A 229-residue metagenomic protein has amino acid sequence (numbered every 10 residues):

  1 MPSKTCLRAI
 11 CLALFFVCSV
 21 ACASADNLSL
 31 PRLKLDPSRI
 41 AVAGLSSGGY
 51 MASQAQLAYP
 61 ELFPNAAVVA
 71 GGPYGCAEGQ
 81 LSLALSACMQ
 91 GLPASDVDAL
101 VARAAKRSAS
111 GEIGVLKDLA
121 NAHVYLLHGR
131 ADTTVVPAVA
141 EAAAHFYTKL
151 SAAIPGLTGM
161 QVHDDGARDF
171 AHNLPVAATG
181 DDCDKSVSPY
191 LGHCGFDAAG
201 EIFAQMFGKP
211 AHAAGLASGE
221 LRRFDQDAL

Functional and structural regions predicted by a protein language model:
M1-C11: Bacterial N-terminal signal peptides that target proteins for export
I10-S19: Bacterial N-terminal signal peptides
V20-A25: Sec/Tat signal peptide C-region and signal peptidase I cleavage site
D26-S47, L57, L62-F63, I113-N121 (+1 more regions): Gly/Ser-rich "nucleophile elbow"/oxyanion-hole loop immediately N-terminal to the catalytic nucleophile in hydrolases
D36-L83, A211, F224, L229: Primarily recognizes the serine-hydrolase "nucleophile elbow" in alpha/beta-hydrolase and SGNH/GDSL folds
S47-A55, Y59-L62, V115, V139-A143 (+1 more regions): Stable alpha-helical elements in mature extracytoplasmic
C76-S151, P155-L157, I202: The feature captures the conserved acid-bearing segment of alpha/beta-hydrolase catalytic domains
Y125-L127, T133, A138-L229: C-terminal catalytic histidine-bearing segment of alpha/beta-hydrolase fold enzymes
